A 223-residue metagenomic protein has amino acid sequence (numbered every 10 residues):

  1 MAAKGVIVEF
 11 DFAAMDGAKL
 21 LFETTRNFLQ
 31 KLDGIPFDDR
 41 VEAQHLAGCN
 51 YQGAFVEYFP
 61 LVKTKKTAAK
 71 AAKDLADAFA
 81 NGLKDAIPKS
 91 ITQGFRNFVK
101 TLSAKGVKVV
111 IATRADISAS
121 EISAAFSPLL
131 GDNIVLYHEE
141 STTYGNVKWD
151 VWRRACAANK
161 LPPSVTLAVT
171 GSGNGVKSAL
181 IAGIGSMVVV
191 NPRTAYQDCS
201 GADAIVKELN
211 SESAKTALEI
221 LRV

Functional and structural regions predicted by a protein language model:
M1-A3, E9, R96, R114-V223: Asp-based, Mg2+/Mn2+-dependent phosphohydrolase catalytic module
A3-Q93, S103-A104: N-terminal helical cap/lid subdomain that shapes the substrate entry/recognition surface in HAD-like hydrolases
K105-V107, I184: Short phosphate-binding/catalytic loops that engage adenosine nucleotides
V110-I111: Short glycine-rich phosphate-binding loop at a beta-alpha junction
